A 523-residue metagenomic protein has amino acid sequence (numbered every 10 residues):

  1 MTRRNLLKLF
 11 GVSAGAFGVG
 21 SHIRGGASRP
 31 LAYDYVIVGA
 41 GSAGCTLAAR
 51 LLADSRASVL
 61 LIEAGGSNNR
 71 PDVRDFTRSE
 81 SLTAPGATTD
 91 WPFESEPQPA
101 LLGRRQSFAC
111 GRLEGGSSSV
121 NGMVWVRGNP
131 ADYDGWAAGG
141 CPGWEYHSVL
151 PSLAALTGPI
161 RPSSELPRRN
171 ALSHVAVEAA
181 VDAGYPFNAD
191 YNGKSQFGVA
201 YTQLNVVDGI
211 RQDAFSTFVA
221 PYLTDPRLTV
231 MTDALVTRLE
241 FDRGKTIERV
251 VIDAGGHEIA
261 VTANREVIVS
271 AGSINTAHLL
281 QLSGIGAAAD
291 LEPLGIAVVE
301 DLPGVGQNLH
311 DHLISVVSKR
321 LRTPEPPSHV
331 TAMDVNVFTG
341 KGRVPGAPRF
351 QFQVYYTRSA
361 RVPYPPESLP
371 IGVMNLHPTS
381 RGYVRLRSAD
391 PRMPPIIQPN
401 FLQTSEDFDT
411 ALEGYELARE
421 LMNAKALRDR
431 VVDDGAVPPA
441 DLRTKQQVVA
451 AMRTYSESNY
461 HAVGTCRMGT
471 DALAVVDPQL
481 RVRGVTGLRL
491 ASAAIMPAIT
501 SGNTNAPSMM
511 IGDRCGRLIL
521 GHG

Functional and structural regions predicted by a protein language model:
T2-G523: N-terminal redox-cofactor-binding region of secreted/periplasmic oxidoreductases
